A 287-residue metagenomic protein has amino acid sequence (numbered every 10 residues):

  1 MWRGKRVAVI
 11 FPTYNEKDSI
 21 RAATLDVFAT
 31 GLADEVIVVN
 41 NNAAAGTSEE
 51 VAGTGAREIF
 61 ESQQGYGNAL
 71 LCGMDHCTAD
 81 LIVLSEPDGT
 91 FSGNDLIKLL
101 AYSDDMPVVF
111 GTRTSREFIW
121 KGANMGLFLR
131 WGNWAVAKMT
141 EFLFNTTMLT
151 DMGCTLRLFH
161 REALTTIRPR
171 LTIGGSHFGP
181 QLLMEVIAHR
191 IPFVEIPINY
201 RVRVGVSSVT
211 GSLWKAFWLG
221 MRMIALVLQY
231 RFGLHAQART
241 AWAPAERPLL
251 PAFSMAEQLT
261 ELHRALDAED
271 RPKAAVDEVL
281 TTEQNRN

Functional and structural regions predicted by a protein language model:
M1-D26: N-proximal low-complexity "stem/linker" segments adjacent to membrane-targeting elements
M1-R3, D18, T146, R170-N287: Hydrophobic helical membrane-anchoring modules
E16-S19, A43, Y66: Donor nucleotide-sugar binding loop of glycosyltransferases
A23-T24, F28, A33-A43: Short beta-strand/loop segment that forms part of the nucleotide-sugar
D34-I37, S48-H76: Conserved donor nucleotide-binding strand/loop of the catalytic core
N40-S48, G89: A conserved acidic beta->alpha catalytic loop
S62-Q64, N68-D75, G93-T172, S176 (+3 more regions): Acceptor/aglycone-binding surface of glycosyltransferases and processive sugar-polymer synthases
I82: Short aromatic/hydrophobic "clamp" motif used to bind/position activated sugar donors
